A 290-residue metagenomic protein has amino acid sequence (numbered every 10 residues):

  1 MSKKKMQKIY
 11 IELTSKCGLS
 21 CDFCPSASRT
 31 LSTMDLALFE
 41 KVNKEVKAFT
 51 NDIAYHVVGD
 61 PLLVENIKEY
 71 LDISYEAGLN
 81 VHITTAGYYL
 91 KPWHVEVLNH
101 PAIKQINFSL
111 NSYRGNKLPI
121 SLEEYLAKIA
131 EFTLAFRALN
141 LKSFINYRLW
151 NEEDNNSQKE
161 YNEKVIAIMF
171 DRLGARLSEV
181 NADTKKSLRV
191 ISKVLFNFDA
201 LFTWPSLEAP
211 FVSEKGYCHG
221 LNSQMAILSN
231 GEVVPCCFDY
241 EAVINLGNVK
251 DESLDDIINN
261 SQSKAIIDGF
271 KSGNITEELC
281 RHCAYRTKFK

Functional and structural regions predicted by a protein language model:
M1-I106, N116-A127: Conserved alpha-helical substructure of the radical SAM core
N43, K47, W93-G115, N162-I191: Structural recognition of alpha->loop->beta junctions
G115, L134-I166: Conserved strand-turn element in the central/C-terminal portion of the radical SAM core barrel that lines
I120-A135, E160-G174: Well-ordered, non-membrane alpha-helical segments in soluble/globular domains
F136-I145, L173-S213, F238-K288: C-terminal accessory region of radical SAM enzymes
H219-L221: Short, small/polar residue-rich loop motifs at catalytic or cofactor-binding pockets
I227-L228: Short, acidic, Ser/Thr-enriched surface-loop or helix-capping motifs
